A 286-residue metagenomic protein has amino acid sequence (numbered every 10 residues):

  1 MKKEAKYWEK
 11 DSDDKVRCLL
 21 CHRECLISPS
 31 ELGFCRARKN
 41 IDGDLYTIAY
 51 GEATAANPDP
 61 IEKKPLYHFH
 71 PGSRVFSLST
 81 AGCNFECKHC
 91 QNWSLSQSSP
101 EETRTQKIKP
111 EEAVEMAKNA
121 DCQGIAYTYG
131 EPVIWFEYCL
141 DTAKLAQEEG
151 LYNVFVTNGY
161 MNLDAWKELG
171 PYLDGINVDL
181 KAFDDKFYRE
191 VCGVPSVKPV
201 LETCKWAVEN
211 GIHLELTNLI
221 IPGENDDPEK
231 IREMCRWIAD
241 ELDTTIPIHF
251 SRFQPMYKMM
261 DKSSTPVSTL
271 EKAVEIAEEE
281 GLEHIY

Functional and structural regions predicted by a protein language model:
M1-C18, H22-T80, W93-Q97: N-terminal [4Fe-4S]-dependent radical SAM core
M1-S30, G223-Y286: Auxiliary Fe-S-binding modules of radical SAM enzymes
E31, C83, D184: A generic "binding-loop/recognition-motif" signal
H70-S77, N84, A117, G124: Iron-sulfur-cluster electron-transfer modules
G82-N84, P132: Short glycine-enriched loops at secondary-structure junctions
C87-Q91: The canonical Cys-X-X-Cys-His
L95-Q106, E148: A short alpha->loop->secondary-structure connector
K107-T265: Conserved AdoMet/S-adenosylmethionine-binding subsite of the radical SAM
